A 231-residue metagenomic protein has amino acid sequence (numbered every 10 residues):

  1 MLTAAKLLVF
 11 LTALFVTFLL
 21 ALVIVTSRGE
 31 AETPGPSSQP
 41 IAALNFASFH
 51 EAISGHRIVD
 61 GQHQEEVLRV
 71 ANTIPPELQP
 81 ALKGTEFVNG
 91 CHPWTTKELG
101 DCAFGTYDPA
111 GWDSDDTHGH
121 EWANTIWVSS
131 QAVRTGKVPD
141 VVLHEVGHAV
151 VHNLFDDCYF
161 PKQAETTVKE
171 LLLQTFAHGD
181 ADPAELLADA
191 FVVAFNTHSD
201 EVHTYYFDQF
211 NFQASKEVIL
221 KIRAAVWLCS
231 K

Functional and structural regions predicted by a protein language model:
L2-S114, Q209-Q213, L228-K231: A metal-dependent hydrolase signature that marks the N-terminal structural subdomain at the beginning of catalytic folds
R57-L68, A132-V141, H178, D182-L186: Soluble non-cytosolic domains of exported or imported proteins
A71-Q79, D156, P161, E165: Residues that cap or delimit alpha-helices
Q79, D113, T117-E121, D182-L186: Extracellular/periplasmic catalytic domains that process cell-envelope and extracellular macromolecules
T96-V138, V146, H152: Active-site scaffold of zinc-dependent metalloenzymes
L99, A110, P161-T175: Surface-exposed intrinsically disordered loops and tails
V146-Q163, L187, F195: Catalytic Zn2+-binding segment of zinc metalloproteases
T166-K231: Metalloprotease/metallohydrolase-associated module, dominated by Zn2+-dependent proteases
